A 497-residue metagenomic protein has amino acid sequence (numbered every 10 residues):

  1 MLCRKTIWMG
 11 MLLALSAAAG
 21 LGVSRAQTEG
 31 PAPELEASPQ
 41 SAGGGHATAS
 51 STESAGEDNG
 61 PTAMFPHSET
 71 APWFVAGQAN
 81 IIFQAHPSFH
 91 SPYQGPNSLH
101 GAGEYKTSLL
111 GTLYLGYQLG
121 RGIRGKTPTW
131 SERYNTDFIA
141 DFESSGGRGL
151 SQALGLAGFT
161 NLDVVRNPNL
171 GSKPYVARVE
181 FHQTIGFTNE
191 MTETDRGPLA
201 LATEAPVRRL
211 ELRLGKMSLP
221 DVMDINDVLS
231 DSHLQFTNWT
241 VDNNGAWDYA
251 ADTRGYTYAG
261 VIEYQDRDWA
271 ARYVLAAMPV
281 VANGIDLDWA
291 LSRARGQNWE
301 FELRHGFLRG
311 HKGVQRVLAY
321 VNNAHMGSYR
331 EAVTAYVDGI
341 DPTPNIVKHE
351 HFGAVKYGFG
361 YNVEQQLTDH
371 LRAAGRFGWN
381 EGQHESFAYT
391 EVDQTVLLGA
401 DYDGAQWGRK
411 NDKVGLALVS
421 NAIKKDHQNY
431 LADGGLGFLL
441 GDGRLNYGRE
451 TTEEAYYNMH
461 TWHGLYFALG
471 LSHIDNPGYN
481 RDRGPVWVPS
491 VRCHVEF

Functional and structural regions predicted by a protein language model:
L2, L21-G103, Y114, Q118-R133 (+2 more regions): N-terminal periplasmic/intermembrane-space "pro-region" immediately following the signal or transit peptide
A63-V75, P87-S88, Y117-F138, G186-L210 (+6 more regions): Short loop/turn motifs that connect adjacent beta-strands in outer-membrane beta-barrel proteins
W73, T107-L113, Y175-F181, L210 (+7 more regions): Hydrophobic, lipid-facing positions within transmembrane beta-strands of outer-membrane proteins
A79-A85, A140-S144, L212-K216, Y273-A277 (+8 more regions): Transmembrane beta-barrel strands of outer-membrane/channel proteins
A153-R178, T188-E300, N345, G435-L445: Surface-exposed coil loops of outer-membrane beta-barrel proteins
R178-E190, L416, P485-F497: Outer-membrane beta-barrel "beta-signal"
W239-V363, T368-A373, F377-H384, E391 (+2 more regions): Signature for the C-terminal beta-barrel architecture of outer-membrane proteins
E302, L318, N322-G353, A374 (+2 more regions): Outer membrane beta-barrel transmembrane domains
